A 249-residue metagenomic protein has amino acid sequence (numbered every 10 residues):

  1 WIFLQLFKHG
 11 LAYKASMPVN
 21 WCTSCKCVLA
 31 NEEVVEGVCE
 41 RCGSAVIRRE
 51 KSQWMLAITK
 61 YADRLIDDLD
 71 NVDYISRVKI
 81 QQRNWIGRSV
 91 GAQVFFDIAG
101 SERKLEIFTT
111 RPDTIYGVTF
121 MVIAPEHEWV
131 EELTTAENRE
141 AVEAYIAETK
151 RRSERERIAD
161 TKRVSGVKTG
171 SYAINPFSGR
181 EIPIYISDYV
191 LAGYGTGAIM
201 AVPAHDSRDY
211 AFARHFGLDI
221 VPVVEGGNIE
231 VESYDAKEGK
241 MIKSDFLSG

Functional and structural regions predicted by a protein language model:
W1-K8, N84: N-terminal Rossmann-like or analogous alpha/beta NTP/dinucleotide-binding catalytic cores that position adenine
I2-L4, K14, P18-A57, I98-G249: Non-cofactor substrate-recognition interfaces
L6, G10, L65, A213: Residue-level signal for inorganic ion chemistry
F7-L11, D70, G217: Hydrophobic/aromatic-lined pockets within catalytic cores
K8-V19, Y74-S76: Short secondary-structure capping/junction motifs at helix and strand boundaries
I47-E102, E106-F108: Long, charge-rich boundary regions
